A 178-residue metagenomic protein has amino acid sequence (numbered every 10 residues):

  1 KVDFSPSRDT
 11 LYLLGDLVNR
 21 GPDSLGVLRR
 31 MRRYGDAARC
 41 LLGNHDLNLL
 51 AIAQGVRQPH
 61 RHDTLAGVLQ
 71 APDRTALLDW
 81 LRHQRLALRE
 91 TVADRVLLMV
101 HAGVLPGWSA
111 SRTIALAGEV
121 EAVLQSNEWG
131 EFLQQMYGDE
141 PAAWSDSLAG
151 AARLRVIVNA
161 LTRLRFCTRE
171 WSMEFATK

Functional and structural regions predicted by a protein language model:
K1-Y34, L47: N-terminal active-site segment of His-dependent metallophosphoesterases
V2-F4, L86, F166: Short aromatic/hydrophobic-glycine micro-motifs
L14, R20, L42, A102 (+2 more regions): Short glycine-rich loop/turn motifs that provide flexible caps or phosphate-binding loops at active sites
D16, H101, T162, F166: Divalent metal-dependent hydrolysis catalytic cores, especially in the metallo-beta-lactamase
L25-L28, R32-R155: Active-site neighborhood of divalent metal-dependent phosphoester bond hydrolases
A149-K178: Acidic, glycine-rich loop-and-strand cores that form catalytic or ligand-binding grooves in diverse globular domains
